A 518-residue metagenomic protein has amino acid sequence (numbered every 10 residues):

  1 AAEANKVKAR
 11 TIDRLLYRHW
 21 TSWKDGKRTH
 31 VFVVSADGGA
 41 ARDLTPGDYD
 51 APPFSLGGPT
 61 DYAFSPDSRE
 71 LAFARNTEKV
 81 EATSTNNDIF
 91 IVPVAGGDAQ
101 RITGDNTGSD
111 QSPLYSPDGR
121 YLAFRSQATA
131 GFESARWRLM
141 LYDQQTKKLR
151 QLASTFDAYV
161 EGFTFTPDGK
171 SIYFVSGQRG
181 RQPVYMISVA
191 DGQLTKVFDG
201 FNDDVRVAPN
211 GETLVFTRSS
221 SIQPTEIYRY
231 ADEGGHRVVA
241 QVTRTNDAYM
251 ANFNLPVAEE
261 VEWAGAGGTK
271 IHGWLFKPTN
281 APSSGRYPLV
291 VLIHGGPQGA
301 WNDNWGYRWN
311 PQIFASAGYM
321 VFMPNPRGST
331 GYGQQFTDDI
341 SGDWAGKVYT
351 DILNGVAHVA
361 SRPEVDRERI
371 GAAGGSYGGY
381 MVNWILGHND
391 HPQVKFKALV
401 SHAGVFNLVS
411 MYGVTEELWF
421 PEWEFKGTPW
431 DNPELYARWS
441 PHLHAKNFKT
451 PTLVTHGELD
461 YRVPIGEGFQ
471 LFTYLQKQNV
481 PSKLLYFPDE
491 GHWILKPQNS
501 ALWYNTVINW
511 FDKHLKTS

Functional and structural regions predicted by a protein language model:
A1-H30, P46-G58, A74-F90, R101-Q111 (+7 more regions): A flexible loop/linker signature enriched in serine peptidases of the S9 family
A4-G47, T60-A63, A72-R75, T195-P282 (+3 more regions): Non-catalytic accessory segments flanking enzyme active sites
S35-G39, P93-G97, D143-K147, S188-G192 (+1 more regions): Short loop/turn segments that connect beta-strands within beta-propeller blades
P66-D67, P117-D118, P167-D168, P209-N210: Residue-level detector of Asp-centered blade-edge/turn motifs that repeat once per structural unit in beta-propeller
L71, G119-L122, I172, L214: Hydrophobic beta-strand positions that form the internal "hydrophobic ladder" of WD40/Gbeta-like beta-propeller blades
K277, G285-G295: Short beta-strand element of the alpha/beta-hydrolase
P297-G299, V321: Serine-hydrolase catalytic-loop signature spanning alpha/beta hydrolases and amidase-signature enzymes
N310, A315-A317, M323-S518: Active-site-proximal cap/loop segments of hydrolase catalytic domains
